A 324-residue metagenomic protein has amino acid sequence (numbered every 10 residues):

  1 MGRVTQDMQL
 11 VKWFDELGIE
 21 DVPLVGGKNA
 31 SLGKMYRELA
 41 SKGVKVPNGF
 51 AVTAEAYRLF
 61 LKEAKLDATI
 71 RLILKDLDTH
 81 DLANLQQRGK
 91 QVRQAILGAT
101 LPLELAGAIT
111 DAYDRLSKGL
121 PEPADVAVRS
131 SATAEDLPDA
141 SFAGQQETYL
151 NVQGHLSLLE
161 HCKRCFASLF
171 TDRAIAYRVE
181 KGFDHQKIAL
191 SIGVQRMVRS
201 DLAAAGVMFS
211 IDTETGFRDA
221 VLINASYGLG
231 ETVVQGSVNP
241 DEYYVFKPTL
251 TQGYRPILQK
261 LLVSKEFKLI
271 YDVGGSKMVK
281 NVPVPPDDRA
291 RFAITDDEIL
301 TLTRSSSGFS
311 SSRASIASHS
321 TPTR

Functional and structural regions predicted by a protein language model:
M1-G193, V279-A314: N-terminal beta-alpha lobe that positions the nucleotide/phosphoryl donor in ATP/NTP-coupled carboxylate activation
I19, A30, T133-E135, E147 (+6 more regions): Short, glycine-/Ser/Thr-/acidic-enriched flexible segments
N48, R129-S130, R196, N224-A225 (+1 more regions): Pocket-edge structural micro-motifs
A124-Q153, S200-A225, T323: Conserved catalytic micro-motifs used in adenylation/nucleotidyl-transfer and phosphoryl/amide- and methyl-transfer
R178-V179, I192-Q195, A204-I211, G228-L229 (+1 more regions): Glycine-rich, charged/polar anion/phosphate-binding loops that engage phosphate groups from diverse ligands
R196, S200-M208, S306-F309, R313 (+1 more regions): Phosphate/diphosphate-binding loops
A220-T321: Conserved catalytic alpha/beta cores of large enzymes that bind or transform nucleotide phosphates and polynucleotides
